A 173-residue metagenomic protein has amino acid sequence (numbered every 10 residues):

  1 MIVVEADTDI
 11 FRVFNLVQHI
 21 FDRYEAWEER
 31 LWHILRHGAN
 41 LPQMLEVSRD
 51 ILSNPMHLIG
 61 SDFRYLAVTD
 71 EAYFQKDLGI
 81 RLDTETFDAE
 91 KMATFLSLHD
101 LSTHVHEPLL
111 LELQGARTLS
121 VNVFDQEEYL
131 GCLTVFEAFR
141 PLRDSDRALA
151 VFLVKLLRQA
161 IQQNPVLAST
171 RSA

Functional and structural regions predicted by a protein language model:
M1-A173: Hydrophobic, helix-rich cores of sensory/ligand-binding and other regulatory modules that couple small-molecule
